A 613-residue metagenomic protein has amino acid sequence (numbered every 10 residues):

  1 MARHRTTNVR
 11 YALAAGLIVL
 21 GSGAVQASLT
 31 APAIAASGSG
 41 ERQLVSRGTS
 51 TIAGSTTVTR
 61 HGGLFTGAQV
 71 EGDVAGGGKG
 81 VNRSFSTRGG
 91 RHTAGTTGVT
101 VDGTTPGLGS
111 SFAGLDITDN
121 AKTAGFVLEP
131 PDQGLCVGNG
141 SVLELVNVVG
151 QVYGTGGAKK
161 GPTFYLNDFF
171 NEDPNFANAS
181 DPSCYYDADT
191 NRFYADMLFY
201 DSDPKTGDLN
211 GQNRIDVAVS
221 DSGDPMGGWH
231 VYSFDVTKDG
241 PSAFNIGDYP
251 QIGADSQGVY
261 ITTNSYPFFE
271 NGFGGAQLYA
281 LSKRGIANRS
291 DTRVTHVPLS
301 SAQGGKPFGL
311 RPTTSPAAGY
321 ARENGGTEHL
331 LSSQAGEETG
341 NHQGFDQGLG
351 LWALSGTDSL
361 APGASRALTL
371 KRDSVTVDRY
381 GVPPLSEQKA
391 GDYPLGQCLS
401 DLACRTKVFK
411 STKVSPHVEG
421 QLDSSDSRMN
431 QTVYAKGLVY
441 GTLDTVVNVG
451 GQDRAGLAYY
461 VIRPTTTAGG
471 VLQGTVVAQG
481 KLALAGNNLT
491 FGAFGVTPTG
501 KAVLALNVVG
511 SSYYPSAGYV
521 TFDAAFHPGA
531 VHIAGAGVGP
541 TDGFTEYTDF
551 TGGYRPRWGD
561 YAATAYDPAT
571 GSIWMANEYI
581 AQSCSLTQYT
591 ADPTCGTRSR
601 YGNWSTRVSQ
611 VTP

Functional and structural regions predicted by a protein language model:
A2-A35: Secretory targeting and sorting signals
L29, I34-P613: C-terminal PAP-associated
